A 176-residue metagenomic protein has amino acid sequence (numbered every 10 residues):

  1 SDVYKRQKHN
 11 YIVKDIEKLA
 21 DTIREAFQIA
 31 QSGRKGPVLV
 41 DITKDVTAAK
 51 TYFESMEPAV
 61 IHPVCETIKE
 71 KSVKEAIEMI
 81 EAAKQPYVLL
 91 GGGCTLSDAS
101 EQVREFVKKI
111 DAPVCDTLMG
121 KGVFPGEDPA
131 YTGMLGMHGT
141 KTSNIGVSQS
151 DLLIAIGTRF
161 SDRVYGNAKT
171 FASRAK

Functional and structural regions predicted by a protein language model:
D2-Y4: Short, small-residue-biased leader/transition segments that mark boundaries at the very start of proteins
R6-M56, E78-M79, N144-K176: Structural signature of the thiamine diphosphate
K8-Y11, I61-H62, T132-M134, H138-G139: Short beta-alpha connecting loops at secondary-structure transitions that line or flank enzyme active sites
V13-E17, C65, G93-C94: Short, glycine-rich nucleotide/cofactor-binding loops
D21-T22, K71, D98, H138 (+1 more regions): Short, conserved clusters of charged catalytic residues that mark active-site and nucleotide-handling motifs
V46-K74: A nucleotide-sugar donor-handling region in carbohydrate enzymes
I68, I80-L153: Anionic-ligand anchoring segments at beta-strand to alpha-helix junctions in alpha/beta enzyme folds, i.e., glycine
